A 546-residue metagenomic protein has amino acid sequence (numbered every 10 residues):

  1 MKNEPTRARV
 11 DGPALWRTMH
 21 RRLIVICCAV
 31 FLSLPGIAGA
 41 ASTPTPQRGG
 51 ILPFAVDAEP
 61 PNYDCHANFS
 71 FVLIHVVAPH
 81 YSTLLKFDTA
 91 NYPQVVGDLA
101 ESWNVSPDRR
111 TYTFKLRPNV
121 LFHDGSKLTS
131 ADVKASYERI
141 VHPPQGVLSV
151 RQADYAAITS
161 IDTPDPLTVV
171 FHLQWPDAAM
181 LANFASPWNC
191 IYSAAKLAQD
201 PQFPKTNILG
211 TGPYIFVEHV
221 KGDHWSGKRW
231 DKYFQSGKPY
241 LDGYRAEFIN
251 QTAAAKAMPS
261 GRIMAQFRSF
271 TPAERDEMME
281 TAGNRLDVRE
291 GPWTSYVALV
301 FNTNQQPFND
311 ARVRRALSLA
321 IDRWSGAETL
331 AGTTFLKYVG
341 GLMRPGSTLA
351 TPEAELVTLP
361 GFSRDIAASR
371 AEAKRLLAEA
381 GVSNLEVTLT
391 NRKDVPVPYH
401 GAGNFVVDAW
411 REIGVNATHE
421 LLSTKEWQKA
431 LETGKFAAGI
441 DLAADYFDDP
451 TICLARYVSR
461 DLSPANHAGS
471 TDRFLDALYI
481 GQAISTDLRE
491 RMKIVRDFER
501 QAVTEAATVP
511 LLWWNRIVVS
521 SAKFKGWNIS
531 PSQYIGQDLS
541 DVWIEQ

Functional and structural regions predicted by a protein language model:
T45, G361-I366, N416-W427, I452-A522 (+1 more regions): Extracytoplasmic/peripheral linker and loop segments enriched in polar/acidic and small residues with frequent Thr/Pro
Q47, K115, V150-K196: Surface-exposed binding/hinge segments that line and control ligand-binding clefts or catalytic entry sites
A55-P107, E138, N207-T211: N-terminal lobe/hinge region of extracytoplasmic solute-binding protein
D88-A90, A185-P239, G243, T252-A253 (+2 more regions): Gly/Pro-rich hinge or "lid" segments in bacterial periplasmic/extracellular proteins
S160-I161, V217-K228, R245-Q305, E328-T329 (+1 more regions): Extracellular/periplasmic solute-recognition and catalytic clefts
K221, L336, R370, K374-Y446 (+3 more regions): Ligand/substrate-recognition segments at binding pockets and active sites
K337-E379, V395-Y399: Structural transition elements
V518-Q546: Long beta-strand-rich cores associated with HINT superfamily self-processing modules
